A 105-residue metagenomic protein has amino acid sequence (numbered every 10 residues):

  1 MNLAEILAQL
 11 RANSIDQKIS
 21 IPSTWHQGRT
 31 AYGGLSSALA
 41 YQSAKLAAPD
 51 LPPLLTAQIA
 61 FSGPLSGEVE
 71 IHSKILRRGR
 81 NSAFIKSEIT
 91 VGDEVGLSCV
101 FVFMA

Functional and structural regions predicted by a protein language model:
M1-A105: Terminal targeting signals and extreme-terminal segments of soluble enzymes
